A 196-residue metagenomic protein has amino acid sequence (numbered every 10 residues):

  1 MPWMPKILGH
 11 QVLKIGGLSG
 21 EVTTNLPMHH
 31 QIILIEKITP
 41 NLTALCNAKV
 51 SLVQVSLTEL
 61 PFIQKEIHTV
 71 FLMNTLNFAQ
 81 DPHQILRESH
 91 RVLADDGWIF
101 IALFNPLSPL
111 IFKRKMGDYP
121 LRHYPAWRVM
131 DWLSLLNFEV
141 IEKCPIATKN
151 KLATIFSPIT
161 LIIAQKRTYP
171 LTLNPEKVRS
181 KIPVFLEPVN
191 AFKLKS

Functional and structural regions predicted by a protein language model:
M1-K6: Class I SAM-dependent methyltransferase Rossmann-like catalytic core, especially the SAM/SAH-binding loop
I7-L60: Class I SAM-dependent methyltransferase SAM/SAH-binding core
V70-F71: Hydrophobic beta-strand segment of the Class I
N74-A79: A short His-aromatic
H83-W98: A short glycine-rich, Lys/Arg-flanked "PGG" loop and its adjoining helix->strand segment in the class I
W98-H123: Conserved class I S-adenosyl-L-methionine
Y119-K143: Short alpha-helix
P158-S196: C-terminal lobe and adjacent flexible extensions of AdoMet/dcAdoMet transferase-like proteins
